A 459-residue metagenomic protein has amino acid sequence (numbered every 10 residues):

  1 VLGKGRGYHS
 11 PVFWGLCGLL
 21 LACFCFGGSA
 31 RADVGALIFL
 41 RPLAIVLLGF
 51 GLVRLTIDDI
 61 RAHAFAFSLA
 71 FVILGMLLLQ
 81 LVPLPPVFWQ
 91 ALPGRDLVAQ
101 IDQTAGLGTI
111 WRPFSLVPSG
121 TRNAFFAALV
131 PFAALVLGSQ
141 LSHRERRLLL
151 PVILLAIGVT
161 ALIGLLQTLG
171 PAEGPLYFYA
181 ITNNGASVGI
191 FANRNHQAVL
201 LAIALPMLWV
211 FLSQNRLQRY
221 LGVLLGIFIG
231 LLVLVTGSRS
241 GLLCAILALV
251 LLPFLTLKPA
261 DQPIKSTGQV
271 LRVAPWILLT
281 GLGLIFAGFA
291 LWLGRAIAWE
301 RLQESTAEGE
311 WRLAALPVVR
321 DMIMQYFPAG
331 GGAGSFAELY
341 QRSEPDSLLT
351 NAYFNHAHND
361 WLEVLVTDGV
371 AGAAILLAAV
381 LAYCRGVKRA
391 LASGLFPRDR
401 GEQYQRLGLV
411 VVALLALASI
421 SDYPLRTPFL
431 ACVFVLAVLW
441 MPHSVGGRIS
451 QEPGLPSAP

Functional and structural regions predicted by a protein language model:
L2-G27, L43-G51, L74, L81 (+4 more regions): Alpha-helical transmembrane segments of multi-pass inner-membrane proteins
C25-I38, V53-I60: Short, hydrophobic transmembrane alpha-helix segments
A70-F71, R320: Terminal, non-globular segments
M76-L77, L81-T104, L166-P175, L291-G331 (+1 more regions): Aromatic-rich transmembrane-lumenal/periplasmic boundary elements in polytopic membrane proteins
Q80, N193, L313-F354, D368-I375: TM-adjacent membrane-interface loops and short helices in multi-pass inner/ER membrane proteins
W89-P118, E173-A186, T306-E310, G334-V366: Interfacial juxtamembrane loops and adjacent helix segments that form the catalytic/substrate-binding surfaces
E300-S305, L349-T350, G394-G401: Short beta-alpha connecting loops at secondary-structure transitions that line or flank enzyme active sites
S450-P459: Short, charged juxtamembrane terminal tails flanking transmembrane helices
